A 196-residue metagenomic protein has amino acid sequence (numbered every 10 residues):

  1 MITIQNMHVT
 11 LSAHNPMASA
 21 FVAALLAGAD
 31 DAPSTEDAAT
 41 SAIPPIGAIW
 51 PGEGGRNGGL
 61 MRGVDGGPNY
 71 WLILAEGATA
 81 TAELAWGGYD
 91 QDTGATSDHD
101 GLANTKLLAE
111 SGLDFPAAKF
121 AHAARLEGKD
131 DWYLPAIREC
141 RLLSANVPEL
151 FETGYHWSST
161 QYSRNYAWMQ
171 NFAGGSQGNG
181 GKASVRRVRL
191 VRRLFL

Functional and structural regions predicted by a protein language model:
M1-G128, K182-S184, R192-L196: Short, compositionally biased
M1-S19, K129-D131, I137-L196: C-terminal, surface-exposed recognition/capping segments
D114-F115, A136-R138: Mixed-charge, polar/low-complexity N-terminal
